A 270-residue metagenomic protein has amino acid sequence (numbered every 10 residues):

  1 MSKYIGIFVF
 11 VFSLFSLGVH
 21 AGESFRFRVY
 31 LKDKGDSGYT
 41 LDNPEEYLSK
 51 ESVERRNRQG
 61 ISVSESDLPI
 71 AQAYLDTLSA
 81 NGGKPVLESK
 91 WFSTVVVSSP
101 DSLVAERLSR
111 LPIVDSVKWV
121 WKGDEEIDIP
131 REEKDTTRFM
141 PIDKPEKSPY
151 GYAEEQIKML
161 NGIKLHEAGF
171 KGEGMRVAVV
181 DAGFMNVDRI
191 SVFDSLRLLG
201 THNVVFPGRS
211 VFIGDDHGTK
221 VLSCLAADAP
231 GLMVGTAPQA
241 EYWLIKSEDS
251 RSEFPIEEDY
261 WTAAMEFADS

Functional and structural regions predicted by a protein language model:
M1-S24: Bacterial Sec-dependent N-terminal signal peptides
F10, D101-L103, N161-L165, A227-A229 (+1 more regions): Short alpha-helical segments and helix-capping/turn motifs at coil-helix boundaries
A21-R138: Inhibitory N-terminal propeptides of secreted protease zymogens
G22-S24, T40, A153, I163-E258: Subtilisin-like serine protease catalytic core
S64-A71, D101, E155-K158, G214-G218 (+1 more regions): Solvent-exposed, acidic/flexible segments
V86, L108, G169, V234-T236 (+1 more regions): A general structural signal for stabilizing positions within well-ordered secondary structure
R110-M175, D188-V192: Protease zymogen maturation seam
W261-S270: Hydrophobic, small-residue-rich alpha-helical packing segments that form membrane-like cores
